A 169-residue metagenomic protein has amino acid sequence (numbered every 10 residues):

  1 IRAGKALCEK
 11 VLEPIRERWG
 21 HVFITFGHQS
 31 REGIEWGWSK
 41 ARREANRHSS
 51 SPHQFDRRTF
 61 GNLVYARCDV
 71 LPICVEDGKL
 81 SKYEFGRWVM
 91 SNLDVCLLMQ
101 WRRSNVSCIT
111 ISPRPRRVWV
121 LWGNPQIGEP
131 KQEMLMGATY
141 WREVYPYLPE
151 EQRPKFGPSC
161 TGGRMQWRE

Functional and structural regions predicted by a protein language model:
I1-V22: Active-site acidic/histidine clusters and adjacent loop/turn architecture that either coordinate catalytic ions
A6, E17, E35-W36, R87-S91: Charged/polar, solvent-exposed surface patches and flexible loops
G20-H28, L98-W101: Surface-exposed patches in mature extracellular/periplasmic domains of secreted proteins
G27-Q29, I111-S112: Active-site-proximal beta-strand/loop segments in catalytic clefts of secreted hydrolases
Q29-E32, D77: A short acidic, glycine/proline-enriched capping/turn motif at secondary-structure boundaries, especially helix N-cap
R31-F60: Charged, often glycine-rich, active-site loop that binds/positions anionic groups
D56-E169: Catalytic cores and adjacent binding grooves of peptidoglycan-active enzymes
